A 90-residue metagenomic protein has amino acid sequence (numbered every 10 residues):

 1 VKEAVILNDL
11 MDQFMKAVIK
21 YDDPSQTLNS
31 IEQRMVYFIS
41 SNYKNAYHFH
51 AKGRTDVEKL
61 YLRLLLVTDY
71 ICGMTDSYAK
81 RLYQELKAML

Functional and structural regions predicted by a protein language model:
V1-L90: Histidine-centered, transition-metal-coordinating active-site segments
